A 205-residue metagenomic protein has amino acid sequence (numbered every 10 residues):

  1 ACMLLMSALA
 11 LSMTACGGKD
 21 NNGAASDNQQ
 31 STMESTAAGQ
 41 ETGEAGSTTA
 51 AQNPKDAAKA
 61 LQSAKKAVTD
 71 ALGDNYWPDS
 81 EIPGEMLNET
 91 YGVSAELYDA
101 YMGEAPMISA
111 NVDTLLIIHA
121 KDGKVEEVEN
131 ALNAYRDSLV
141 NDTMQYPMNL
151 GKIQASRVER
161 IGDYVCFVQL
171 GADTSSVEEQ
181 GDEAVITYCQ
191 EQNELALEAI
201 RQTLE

Functional and structural regions predicted by a protein language model:
A1-M3, I118: Bacterial N-terminal signal peptides that target proteins for export
L11-A15: C-terminal motif of bacterial Sec signal peptides marking the signal peptidase cleavage site
G17-D20: Bacterial signal peptide processing site
S31-P78: N-terminal low-complexity, Pro/Thr/Ser-rich intrinsically disordered segments that act as propeptides or flexible
D74-D113: Short, compositionally biased low-complexity segments enriched in polar/charged residues
N111-D122: A short acidic-to-branched-hydrophobic micro-motif
E129-V165: Short Gly/Thr-rich strand-loop-strand
L150-E205: A short, solvent-exposed beta-edge/loop patch
